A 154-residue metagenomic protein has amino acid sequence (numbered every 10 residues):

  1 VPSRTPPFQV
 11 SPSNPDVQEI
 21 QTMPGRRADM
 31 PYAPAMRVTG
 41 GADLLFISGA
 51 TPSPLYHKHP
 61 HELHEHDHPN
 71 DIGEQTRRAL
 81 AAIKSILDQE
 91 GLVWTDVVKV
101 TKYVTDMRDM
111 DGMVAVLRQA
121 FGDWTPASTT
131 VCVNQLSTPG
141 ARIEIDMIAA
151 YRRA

Functional and structural regions predicted by a protein language model:
V1-V98, V104-A154: N-terminal presequence-like segments and the immediate start of the first folded domain
